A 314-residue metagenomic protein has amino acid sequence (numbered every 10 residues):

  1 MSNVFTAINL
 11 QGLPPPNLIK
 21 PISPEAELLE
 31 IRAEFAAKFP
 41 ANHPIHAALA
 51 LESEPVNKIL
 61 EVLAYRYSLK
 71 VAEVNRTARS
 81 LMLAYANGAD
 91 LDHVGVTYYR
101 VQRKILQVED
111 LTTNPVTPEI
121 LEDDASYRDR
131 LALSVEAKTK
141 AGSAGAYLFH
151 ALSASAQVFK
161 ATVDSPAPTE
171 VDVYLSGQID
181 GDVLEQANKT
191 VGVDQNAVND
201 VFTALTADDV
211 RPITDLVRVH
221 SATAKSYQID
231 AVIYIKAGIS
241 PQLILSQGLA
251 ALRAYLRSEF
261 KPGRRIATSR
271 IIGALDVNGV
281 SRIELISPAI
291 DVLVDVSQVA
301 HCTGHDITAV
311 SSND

Functional and structural regions predicted by a protein language model:
M1-A141, P241-D314: N-terminal polar alpha-helical/low-complexity "assembly arms" that mediate subunit docking, oligomerization
E136-R264: Carbohydrate-recognition loop of C-type lectin domains
